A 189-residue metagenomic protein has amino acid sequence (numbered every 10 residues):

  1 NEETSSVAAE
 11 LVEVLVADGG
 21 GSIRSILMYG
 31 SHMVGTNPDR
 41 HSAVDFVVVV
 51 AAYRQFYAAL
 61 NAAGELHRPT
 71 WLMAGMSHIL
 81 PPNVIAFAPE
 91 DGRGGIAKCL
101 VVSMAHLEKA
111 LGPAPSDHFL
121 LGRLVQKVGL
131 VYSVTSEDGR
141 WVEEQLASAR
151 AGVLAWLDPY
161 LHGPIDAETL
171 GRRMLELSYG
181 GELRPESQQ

Functional and structural regions predicted by a protein language model:
N1-S22, L27, M33-H41, V50-Q189: Catalytic core of pol beta-like nucleotidyltransferases
